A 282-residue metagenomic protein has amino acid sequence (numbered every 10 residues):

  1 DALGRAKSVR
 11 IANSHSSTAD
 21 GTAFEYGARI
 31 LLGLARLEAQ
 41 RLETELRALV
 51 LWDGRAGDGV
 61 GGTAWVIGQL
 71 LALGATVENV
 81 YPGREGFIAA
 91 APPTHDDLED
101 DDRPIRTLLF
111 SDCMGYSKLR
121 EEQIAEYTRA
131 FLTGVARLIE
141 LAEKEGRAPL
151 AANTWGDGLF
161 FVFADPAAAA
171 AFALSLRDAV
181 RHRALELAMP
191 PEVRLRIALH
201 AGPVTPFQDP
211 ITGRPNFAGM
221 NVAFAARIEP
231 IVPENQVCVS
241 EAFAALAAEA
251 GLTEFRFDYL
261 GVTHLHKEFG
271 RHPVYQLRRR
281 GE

Functional and structural regions predicted by a protein language model:
D1-A90: Acidic/glycine-enriched connector segments
L42, A72-L109, M114-Y116, R129 (+2 more regions): Defense-system signaling and execution modules centered on TIR/cGAS-STING-like, death/scaffold domains and their
D97-A179: Catalytic NTP-binding/metal-coordinating core of nucleotidyl cyclase/transferase enzymes
Y116, A169, V204, F243-A244: A generic structural signal for short hydrophobic patches within well-formed alpha-helices
A142-A168, R183-M220: Catalytic core of nucleotidyl cyclases, primarily class III adenylyl/guanylyl cyclases
N221-I231, A244: Short, charged, amphipathic alpha-helix that recurs within catalytic cores of restriction-modification and other
E234-E282: Cytosolic regulatory/linker segments at or just downstream of nucleotide-handling modules in signal-transduction
